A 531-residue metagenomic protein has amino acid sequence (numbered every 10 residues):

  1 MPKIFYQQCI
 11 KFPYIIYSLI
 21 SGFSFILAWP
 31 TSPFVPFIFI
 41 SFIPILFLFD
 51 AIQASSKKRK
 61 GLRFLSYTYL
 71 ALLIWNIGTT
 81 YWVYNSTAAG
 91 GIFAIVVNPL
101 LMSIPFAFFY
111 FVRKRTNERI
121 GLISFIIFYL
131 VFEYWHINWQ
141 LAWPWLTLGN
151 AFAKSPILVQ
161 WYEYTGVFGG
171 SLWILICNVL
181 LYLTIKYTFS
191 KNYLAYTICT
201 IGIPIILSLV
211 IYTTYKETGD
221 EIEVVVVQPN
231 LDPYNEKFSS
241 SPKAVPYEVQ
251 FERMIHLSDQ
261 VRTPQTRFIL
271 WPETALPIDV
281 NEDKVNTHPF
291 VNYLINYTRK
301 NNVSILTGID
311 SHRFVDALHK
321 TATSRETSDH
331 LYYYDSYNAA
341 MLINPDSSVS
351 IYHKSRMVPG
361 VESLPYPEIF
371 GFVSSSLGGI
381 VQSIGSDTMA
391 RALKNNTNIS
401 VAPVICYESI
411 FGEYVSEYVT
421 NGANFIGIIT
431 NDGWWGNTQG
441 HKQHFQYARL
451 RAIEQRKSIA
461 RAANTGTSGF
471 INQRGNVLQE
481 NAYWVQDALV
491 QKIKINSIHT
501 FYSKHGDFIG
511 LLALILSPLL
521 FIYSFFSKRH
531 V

Functional and structural regions predicted by a protein language model:
P2-Y215, N437, R451, A463-T465 (+2 more regions): Membrane-embedded alpha-helical bundles of multi-pass enzymes that act on lipidic or dolichyl-linked glycan substrates
W29-L46, W75-G78, Q228, Q265-N281 (+2 more regions): Short, conserved active-site loops that position catalytic residues or coordinate cofactors/metal ions across diverse
V83-A89, F93, I137-V167, E326-G412: Active-site catalytic loop in hydrolytic enzyme cores
N98-L101, I126-I127, F268, A275-L276 (+4 more regions): CN hydrolase (nitrilase-like) catalytic-core segments centered on the catalytic cysteine and neighboring Lys/Glu
L209-P359, A392-N398, P403, Y407: Soluble catalytic regions of membrane-associated enzymes that act on cell-envelope and secretory-pathway components
H330-K354, T467-I493: Amphipathic beta-strand/beta-sheet edge segments enriched in Tyr/Trp
